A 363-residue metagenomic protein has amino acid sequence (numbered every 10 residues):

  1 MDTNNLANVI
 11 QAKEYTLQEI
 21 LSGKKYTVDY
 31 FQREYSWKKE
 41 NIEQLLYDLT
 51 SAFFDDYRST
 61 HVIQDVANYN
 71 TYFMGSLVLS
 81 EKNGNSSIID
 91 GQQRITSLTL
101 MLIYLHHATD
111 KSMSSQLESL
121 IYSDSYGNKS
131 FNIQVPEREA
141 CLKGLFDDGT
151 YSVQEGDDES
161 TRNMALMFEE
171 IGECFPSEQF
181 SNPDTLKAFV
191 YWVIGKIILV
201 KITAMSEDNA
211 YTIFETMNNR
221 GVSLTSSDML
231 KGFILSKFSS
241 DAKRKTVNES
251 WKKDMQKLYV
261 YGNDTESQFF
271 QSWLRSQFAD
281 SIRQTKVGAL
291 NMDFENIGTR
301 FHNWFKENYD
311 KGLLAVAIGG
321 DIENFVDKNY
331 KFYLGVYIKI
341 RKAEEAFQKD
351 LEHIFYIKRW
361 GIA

Functional and structural regions predicted by a protein language model:
M1-I89, L199: Short alpha-helix boundary/capping and kink motifs at helix termini
N8-K25, K129-T150, T299-K306: Short, compositionally biased low-complexity segments
H61-Q64, T109-R138: Flexible phosphate/Mg2+-sensing switch loops adjacent to catalytic phosphate-binding sites
T71, L77-I89, K129-D157: Aromatic/His-enriched, Gly/Pro-containing loop or helix-boundary segments that lie immediately adjacent to catalytic
N83-M101: A sequence-level detector for short glycine-anchored, His/Arg-bearing signature motifs that mark catalytic or binding
I95-K111, Y211: Short active-site loop/helix that positions an aromatic residue
E139-A363: Polyanionic (Asp/Glu-rich) segments that form extended negatively charged tracts
